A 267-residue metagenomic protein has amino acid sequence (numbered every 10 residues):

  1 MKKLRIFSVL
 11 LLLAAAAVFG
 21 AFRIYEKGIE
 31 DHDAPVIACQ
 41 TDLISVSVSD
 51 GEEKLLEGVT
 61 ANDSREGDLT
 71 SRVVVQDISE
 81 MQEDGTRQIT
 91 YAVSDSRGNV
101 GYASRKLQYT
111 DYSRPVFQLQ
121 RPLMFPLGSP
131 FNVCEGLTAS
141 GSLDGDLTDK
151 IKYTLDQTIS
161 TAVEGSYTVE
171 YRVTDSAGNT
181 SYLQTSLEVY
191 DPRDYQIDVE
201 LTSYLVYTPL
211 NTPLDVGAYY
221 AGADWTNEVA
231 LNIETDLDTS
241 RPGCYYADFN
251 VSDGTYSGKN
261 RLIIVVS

Functional and structural regions predicted by a protein language model:
M1-C39, D50-G51: Gram-positive cell-envelope targeting signals
K2-L12, R65-R105, Y109, D144-V189 (+1 more regions): Serine/threonine-rich, repeat-prone extracellular segments and beta-strand-based repeat modules of secreted/surface
A15-V18, Y25, C39, K54-L55 (+7 more regions): A short linear-motif detector with a strong N-terminal bias
G28-E66, S113-D146, D194-N227: Solvent-exposed, low-complexity, repeat-rich "mucin-like" stalks and linkers
